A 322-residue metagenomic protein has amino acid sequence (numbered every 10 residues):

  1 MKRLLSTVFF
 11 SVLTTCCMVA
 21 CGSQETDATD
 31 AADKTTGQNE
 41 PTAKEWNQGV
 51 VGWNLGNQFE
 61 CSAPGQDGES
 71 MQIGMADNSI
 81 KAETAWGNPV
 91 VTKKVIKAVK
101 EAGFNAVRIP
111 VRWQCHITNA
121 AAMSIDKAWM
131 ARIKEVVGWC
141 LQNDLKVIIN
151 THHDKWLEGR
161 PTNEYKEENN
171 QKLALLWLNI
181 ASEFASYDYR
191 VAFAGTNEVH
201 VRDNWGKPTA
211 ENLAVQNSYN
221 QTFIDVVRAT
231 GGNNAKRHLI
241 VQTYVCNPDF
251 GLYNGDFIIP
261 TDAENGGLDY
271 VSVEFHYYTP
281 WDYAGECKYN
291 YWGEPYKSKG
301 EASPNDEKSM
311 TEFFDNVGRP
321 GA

Functional and structural regions predicted by a protein language model:
M1-F9: Bacterial N-terminal signal peptides that target proteins for export
C16-A20: C-terminal motif of bacterial Sec signal peptides marking the signal peptidase cleavage site
G22-E25: Bacterial signal peptide processing site
D27-A106: N-terminal carbohydrate-binding accessory modules
G56-V91, N119-I125, E164-Y165, D282-S309: Acidic/histidine-rich helix-loop elements that form or flank divalent-metal/phosphate-binding sites at the catalytic
A85-V107, V111, I117, A121-G195 (+1 more regions): An active-site-proximal structural segment forming one wall of the substrate-binding cleft that immediately precedes
Q171-A322: Active-site region of glycoside hydrolase catalytic domains
